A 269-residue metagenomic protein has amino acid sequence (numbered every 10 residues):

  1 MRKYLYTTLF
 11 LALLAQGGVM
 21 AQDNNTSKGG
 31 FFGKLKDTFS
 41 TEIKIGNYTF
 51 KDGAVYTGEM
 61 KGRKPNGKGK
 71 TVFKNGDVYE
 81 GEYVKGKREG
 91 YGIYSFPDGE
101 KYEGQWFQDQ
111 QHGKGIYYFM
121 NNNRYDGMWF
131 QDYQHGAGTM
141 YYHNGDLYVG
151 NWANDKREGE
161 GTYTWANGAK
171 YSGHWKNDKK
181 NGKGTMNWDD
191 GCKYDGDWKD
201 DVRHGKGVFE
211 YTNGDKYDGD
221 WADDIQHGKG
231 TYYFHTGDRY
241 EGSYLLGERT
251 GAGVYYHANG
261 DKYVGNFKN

Functional and structural regions predicted by a protein language model:
R2-T8: Sec-dependent signal peptide recognition, specifically the positively charged N-region followed immediately by
T8-Q16: Bacterial N-terminal signal peptides
G17-A21: Boundary at the C-terminal end of the N-terminal hydrophobic targeting segment
N24-V78, E82: N-terminal segments that cap or nucleate solenoid repeat domains
D37, V55-P65, V78-E89, K101-H112 (+7 more regions): Conserved anchor residues at repeat-unit boundaries in beta-strand-based tandem repeats, strongest for the MORN repeat
G46, Y256-N269: Leucine-rich solenoid repeat scaffolds
V72, Y94-S95, Y117-Y118, A137-Y141 (+5 more regions): TPR/Sel1-like alpha-solenoid repeat signature
